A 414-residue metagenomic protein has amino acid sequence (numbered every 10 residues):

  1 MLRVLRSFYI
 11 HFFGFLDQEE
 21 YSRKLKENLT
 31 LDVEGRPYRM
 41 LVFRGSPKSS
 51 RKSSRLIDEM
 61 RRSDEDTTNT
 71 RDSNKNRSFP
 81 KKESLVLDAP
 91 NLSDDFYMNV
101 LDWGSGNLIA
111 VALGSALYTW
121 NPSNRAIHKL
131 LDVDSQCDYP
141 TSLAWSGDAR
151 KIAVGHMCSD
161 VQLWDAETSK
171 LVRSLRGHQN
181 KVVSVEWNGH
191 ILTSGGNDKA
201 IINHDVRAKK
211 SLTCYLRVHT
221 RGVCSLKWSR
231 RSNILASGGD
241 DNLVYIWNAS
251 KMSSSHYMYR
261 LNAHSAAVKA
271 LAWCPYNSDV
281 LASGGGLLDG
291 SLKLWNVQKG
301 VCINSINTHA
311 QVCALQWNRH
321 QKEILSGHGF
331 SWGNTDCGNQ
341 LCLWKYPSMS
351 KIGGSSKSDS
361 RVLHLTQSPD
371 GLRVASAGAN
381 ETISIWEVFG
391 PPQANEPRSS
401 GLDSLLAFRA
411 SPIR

Functional and structural regions predicted by a protein language model:
M1-S63, T67-T70, K75, C302-C313 (+2 more regions): Terminal intrinsically disordered, low-complexity extensions flanking WD-repeat/beta-propeller proteins
K75-D94, N124: A short helix->beta-strand "capping" segment at the edge of beta-propeller domains
S84, H128-L130, K170-R173, S211-C214 (+4 more regions): A structural motif specific to WD40 beta-propellers
P90-D95, V133-P140, R176-V182, L216-V223 (+5 more regions): WD40/WD-repeat beta-propeller blade N-cap
Y97, Y139, D148, L171 (+14 more regions): WD40/WD-repeat beta-propeller blade-loop signature
V100-G106, L143-A149, G155, V185-I191 (+4 more regions): Loop/turn segments within WD40 beta-propeller blades
A112-G114, G155-C158, G195-D198, R231 (+4 more regions): Conserved strand-to-loop turn within each blade of WD40 beta-propeller repeats
L117-P122, G155, V161-D165, V185 (+7 more regions): WD40-repeat beta-propellers
